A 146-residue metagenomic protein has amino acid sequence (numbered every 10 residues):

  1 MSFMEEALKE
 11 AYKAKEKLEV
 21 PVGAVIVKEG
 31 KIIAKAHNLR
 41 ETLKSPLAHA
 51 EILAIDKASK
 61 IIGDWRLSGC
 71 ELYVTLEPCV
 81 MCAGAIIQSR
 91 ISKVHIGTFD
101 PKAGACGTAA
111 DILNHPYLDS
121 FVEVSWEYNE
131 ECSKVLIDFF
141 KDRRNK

Functional and structural regions predicted by a protein language model:
M1-K17, E29, P78-K146: Zinc-dependent deaminase
A7, A11-A14, A24, A34 (+2 more regions): Small-residue (primarily alanine) positions within well-ordered alpha-helices, especially packing/interaction faces
L18-V22, S68: Short, basic and Ser/Thr-rich N-terminal targeting/leader segments
V20, E41-H49, E77, E127: Residues at secondary-structure transition points
V22-G30: Short beta-strand scaffold segments in enzyme catalytic cores
I33-R40: Short beta->alpha transition motifs characteristic of CBS
R40, V74, T98: Residues that line or immediately flank small-molecule/substrate-binding pockets and catalytic motifs
L47-A48, I52-I87: Helix-adjacent hinge/juxtasegments
